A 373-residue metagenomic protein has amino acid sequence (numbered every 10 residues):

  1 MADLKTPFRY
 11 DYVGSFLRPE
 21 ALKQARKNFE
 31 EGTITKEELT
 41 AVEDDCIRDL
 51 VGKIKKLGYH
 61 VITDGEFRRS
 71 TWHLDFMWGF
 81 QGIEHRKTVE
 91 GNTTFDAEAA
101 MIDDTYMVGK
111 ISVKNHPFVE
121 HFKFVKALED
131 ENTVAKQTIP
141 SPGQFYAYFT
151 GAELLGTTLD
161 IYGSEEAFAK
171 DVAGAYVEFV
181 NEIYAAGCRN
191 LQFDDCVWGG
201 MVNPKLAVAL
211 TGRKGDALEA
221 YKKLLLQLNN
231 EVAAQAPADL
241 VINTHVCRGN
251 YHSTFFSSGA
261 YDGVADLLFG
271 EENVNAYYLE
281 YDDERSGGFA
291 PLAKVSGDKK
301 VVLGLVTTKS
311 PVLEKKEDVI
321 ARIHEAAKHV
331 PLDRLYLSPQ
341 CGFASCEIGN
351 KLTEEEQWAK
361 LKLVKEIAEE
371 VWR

Functional and structural regions predicted by a protein language model:
M1-R373: Domain-level signal for soluble alpha/beta catalytic cores
